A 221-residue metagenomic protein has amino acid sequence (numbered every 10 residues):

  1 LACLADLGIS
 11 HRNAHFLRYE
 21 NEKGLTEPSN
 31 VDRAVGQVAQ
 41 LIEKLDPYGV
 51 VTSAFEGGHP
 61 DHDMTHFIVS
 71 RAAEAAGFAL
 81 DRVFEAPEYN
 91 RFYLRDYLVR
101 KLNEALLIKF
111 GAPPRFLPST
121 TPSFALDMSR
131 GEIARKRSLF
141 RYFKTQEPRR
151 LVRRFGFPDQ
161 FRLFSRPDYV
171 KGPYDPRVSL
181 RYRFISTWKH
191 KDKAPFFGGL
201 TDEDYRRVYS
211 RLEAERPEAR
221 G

Functional and structural regions predicted by a protein language model:
L1-A2: Low-complexity, serine/threonine/proline-enriched polar segments
A5-I9, R115-P118: Short, conserved catalytic or adaptor-binding loops enriched in Gly and charged residues
D6-E20: A conserved beta-strand->alpha-helix junction
G24-G221: Metal-dependent de-N-acetylase/amidase catalytic core
